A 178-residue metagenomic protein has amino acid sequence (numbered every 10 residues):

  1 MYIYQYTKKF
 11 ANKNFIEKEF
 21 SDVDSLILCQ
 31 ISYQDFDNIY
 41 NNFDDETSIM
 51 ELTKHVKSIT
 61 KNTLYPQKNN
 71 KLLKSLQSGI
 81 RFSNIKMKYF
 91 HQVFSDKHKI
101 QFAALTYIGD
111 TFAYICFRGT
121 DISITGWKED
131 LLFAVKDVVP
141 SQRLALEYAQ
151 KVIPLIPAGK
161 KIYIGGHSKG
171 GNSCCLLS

Functional and structural regions predicted by a protein language model:
M1-G165, N172-S178: Non-catalytic, mobile gating and regulatory segments of ester bond hydrolases
